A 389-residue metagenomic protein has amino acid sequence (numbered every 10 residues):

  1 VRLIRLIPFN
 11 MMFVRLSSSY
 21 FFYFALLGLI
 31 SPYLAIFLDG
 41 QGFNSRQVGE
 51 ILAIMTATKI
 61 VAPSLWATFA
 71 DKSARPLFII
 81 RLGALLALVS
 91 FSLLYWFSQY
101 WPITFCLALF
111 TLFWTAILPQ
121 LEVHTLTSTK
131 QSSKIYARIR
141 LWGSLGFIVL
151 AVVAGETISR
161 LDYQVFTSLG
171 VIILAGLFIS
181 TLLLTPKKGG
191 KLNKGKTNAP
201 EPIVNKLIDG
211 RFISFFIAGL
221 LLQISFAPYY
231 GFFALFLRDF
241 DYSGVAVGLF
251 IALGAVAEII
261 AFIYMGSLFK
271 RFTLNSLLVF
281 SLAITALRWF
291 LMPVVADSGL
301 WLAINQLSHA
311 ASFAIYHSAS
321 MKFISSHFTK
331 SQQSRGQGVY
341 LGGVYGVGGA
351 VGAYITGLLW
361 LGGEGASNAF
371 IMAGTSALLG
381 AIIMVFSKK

Functional and structural regions predicted by a protein language model:
L3-F9, T185-G219: Juxtamembrane intracellular "pre-TM" segments in multi-pass secondary transporters
F9-T56, R211-F250: Helix-loop boundary and gating motifs at the non-cytosolic
F21, S90, Y100-I117, L220 (+1 more regions): Hydrophobic core of transmembrane alpha-helices in multi-pass small-molecule transporters, especially MFS/SLC-type
A62-R75, I158, A261-T273, W360-L361: Helix-to-loop junctions at the C-terminal end of transmembrane segments in multipass secondary transporters
F78-S92, S276-L291: Structural signature of the two symmetry-related core transmembrane helices
Y95, G176-P186, I371-K389: Multi-pass alpha-helical transporter architecture, strongest for 12-TM Major Facilitator/SLC carriers used
A108-W142: Cytoplasmic helix-loop-helix junction between adjacent transmembrane helices in 12-TM secondary transporters
E156-I173, L358-A377: A membrane-interface helix-boundary motif in multi-pass transporters
